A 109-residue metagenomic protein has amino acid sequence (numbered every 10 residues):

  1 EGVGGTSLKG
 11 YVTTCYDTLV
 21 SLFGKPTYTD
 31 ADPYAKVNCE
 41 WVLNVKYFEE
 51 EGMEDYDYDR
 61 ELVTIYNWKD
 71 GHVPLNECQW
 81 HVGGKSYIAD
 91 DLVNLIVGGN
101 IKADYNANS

Functional and structural regions predicted by a protein language model:
L8-A31: Amphipathic alpha-helical segments
V12, V45, V82-G84: Short beta-strand-to-loop capping motifs
Y34-F48, Y58-E61: Short, structured protein-protein interaction patches enriched in aromatics and acidic/basic residues, typified by
G52-Y56: Intrinsically disordered, low-complexity Ser/Thr- and acidic-rich flexible linkers and loops, especially at boundaries
R60-D91: Intrinsically disordered, low-complexity regulatory segments enriched in Ser/Thr/Pro and charged residues
N94-S109: Active-site or metal-binding loop neighborhoods of secreted/extracellular toxin and effector enzymes
